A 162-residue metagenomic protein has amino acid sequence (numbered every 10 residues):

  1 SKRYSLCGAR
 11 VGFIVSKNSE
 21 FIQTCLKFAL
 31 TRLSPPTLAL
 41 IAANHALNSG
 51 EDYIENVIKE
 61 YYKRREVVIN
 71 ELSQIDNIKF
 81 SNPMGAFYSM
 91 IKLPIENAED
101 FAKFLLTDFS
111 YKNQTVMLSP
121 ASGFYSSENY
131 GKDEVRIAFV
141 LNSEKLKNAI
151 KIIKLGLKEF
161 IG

Functional and structural regions predicted by a protein language model:
S1-G162: PLP-dependent class I/II
